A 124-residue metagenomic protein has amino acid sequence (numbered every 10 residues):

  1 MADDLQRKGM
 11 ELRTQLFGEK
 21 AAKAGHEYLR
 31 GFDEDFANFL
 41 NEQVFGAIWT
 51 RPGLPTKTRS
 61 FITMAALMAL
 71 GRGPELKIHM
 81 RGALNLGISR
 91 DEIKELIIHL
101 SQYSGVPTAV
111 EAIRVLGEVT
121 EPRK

Functional and structural regions predicted by a protein language model:
M1-K57, N85, A109-K124: Acidic, glycine/proline-rich low-complexity segments that act as flexible tails and inter-domain linkers
R59-L67, L96-I97: Short, structured motif recognition centered on aromatic/hydrophobic residues
A66-R72, S104-G105: Short alpha-helix boundary/capping elements
G73-E92, V110-R114: Extended intrinsically disordered, low-complexity coil regions enriched in Ser, Thr, Gly, Ala and often Pro
L96-L100, V115-L116: Short acidic/histidine-centered micro-motifs embedded in hydrophobic/aromatic stretches that mark compact functional
S101-A109: C-terminal structural segments of small proteins and small subunits
